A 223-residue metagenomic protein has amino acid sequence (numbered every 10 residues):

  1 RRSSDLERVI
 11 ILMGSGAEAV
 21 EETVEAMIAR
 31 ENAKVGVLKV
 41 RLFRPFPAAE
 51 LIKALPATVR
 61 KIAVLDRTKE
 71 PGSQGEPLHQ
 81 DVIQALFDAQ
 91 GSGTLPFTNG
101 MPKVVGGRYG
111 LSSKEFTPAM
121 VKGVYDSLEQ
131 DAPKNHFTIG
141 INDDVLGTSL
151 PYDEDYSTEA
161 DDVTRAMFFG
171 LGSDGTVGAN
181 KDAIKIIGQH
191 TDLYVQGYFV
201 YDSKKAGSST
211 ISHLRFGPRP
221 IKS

Functional and structural regions predicted by a protein language model:
R2-S3: Short, small-residue-biased leader/transition segments that mark boundaries at the very start of proteins
E7-M13, A63-E70, V104-Y109, R165-G172: Short glycine-rich or small-residue beta-strand-to-loop segments that form or flank ligand, phosphate, metal/Fe-S
V9-R41, D162-S223: Anionic-ligand anchoring segments at beta-strand to alpha-helix junctions in alpha/beta enzyme folds, i.e., glycine
A17, E21, L38-Q74, Q80 (+1 more regions): Glycine-rich, anion-gripping cofactor-binding loops and their flanking helix/strand elements in enzyme active sites
E21-T23, A48-E50, S73-P77, E115-M120 (+2 more regions): Short acidic, glycine/serine/threonine-rich loops at helix termini
A26, A54, D81, A85-A89 (+1 more regions): Alpha-helical structural signal in soluble globular domains
A54, T158-E159: Replace "in large, NTP-powered and nucleic-acid-processing enzymes" with "in large, NTP-powered factors and other
K61-T158: Peripheral docking tails and interdomain loops at the edges of cofactor- or intermediate-handling domains
